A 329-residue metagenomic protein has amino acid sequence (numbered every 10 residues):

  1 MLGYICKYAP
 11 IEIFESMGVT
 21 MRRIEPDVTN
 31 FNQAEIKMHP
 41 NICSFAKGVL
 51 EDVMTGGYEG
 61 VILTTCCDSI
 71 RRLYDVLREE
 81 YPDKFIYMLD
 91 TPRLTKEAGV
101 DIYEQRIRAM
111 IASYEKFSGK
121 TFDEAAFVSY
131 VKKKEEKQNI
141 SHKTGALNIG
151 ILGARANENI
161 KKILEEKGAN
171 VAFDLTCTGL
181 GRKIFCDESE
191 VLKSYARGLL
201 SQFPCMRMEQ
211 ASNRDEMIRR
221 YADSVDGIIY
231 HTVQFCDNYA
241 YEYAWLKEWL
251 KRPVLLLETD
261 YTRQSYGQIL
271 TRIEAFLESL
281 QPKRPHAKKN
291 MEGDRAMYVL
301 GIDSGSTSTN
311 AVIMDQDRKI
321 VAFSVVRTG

Functional and structural regions predicted by a protein language model:
M1-Y298: An N-terminal assembly and electron-transfer interface module characteristic of large anaerobic redox and radical
V299-D303: Short glycine-aspartate micro-motif
S304-G329: Short glycine-rich, Thr/Ser-proximal phosphate-binding strand/loop in the N-terminal lobe of ATP-dependent enzymes
